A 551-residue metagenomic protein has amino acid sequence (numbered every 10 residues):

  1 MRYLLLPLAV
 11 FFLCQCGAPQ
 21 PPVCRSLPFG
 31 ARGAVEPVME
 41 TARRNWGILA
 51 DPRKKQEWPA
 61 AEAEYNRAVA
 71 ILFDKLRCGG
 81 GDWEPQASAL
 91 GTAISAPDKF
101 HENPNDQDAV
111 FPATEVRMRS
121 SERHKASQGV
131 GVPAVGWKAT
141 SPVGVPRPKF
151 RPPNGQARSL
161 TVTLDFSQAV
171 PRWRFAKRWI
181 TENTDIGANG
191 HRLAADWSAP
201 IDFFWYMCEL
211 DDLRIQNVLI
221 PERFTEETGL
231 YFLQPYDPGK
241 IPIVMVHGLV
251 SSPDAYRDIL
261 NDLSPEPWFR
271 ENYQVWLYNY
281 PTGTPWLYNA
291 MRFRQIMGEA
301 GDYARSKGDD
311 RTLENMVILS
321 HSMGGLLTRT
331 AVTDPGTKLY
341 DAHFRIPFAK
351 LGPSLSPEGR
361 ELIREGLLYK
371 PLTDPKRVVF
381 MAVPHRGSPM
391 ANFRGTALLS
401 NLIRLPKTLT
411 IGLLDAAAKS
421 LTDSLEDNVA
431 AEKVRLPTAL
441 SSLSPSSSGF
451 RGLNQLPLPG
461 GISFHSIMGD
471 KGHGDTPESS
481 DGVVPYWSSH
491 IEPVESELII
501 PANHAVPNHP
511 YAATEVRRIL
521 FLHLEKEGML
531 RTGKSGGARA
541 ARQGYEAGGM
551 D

Functional and structural regions predicted by a protein language model:
M1-Y3: Positively charged n-region of N-terminal signal peptides that target proteins for export
L6-L13: Bacterial N-terminal signal peptides
C16-I243, S252-D258, Q274-L277, E525 (+1 more regions): Flexible, membrane-associating and regulatory peripheral segments of lipid-active enzymes
G47-Q56, A60, D74, C78-G81 (+4 more regions): Serine-dependent carboxylesterase/thioesterase catalytic core of lipase-like alpha/beta-hydrolase/SGNH enzymes
Y236-P238, F269, D310-T312, L319-S320 (+3 more regions): Extracellular/periplasmic catalytic domains that process cell-envelope and extracellular macromolecules
V250-S251, T282-G283, T337, P384-R386 (+3 more regions): Short, solvent-exposed loop/turn segments at secondary-structure junctions
R257-Y273: Short amphipathic alpha-helix adjacent to the substrate-entry channel of hydrolases
R404-D551: C-terminal subdomain of alpha/beta-hydrolase-fold enzymes, centered on the catalytic histidine and its supporting
